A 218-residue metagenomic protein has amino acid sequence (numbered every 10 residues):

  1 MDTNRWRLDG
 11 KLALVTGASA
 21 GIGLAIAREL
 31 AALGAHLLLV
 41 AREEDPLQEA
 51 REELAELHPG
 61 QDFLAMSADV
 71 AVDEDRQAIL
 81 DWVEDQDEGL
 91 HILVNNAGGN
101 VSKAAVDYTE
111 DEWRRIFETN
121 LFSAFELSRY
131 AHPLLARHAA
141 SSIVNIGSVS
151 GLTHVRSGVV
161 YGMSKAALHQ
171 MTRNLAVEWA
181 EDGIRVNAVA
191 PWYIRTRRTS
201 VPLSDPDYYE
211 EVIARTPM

Functional and structural regions predicted by a protein language model:
L12, S19-A20: Conserved glycine-rich cofactor-binding loop
L33-E49: Conserved glycine-rich Rossmann-like NAD(P)H-binding loop of the short-chain dehydrogenase/reductase
A104-A105, T109-F117, Y209-V212: Substrate-binding pocket helix/loop in short-chain dehydrogenase/reductase
V106, T153-V159, E181-D182: Active-site loop immediately N-terminal to the catalytic Tyr-X3-Lys motif of short-chain dehydrogenase/reductase
S128, S164, T172: Active-site helix of classical SDR
P133, V177-E181: Alpha-helical segment proximal to the catalytic Tyr-Lys
S148: Residue(s) in the substrate-gating loop at a strand-loop-helix junction that position the organic substrate next
